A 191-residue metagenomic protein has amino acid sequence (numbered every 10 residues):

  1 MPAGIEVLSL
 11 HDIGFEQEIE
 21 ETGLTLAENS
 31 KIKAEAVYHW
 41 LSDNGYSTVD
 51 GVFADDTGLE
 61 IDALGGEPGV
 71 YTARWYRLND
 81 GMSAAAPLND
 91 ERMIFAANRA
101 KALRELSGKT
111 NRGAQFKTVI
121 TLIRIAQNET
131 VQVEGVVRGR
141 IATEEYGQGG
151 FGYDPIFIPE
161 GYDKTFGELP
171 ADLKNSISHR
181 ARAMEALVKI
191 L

Functional and structural regions predicted by a protein language model:
M1-L191: Anionic-ligand binding patches
